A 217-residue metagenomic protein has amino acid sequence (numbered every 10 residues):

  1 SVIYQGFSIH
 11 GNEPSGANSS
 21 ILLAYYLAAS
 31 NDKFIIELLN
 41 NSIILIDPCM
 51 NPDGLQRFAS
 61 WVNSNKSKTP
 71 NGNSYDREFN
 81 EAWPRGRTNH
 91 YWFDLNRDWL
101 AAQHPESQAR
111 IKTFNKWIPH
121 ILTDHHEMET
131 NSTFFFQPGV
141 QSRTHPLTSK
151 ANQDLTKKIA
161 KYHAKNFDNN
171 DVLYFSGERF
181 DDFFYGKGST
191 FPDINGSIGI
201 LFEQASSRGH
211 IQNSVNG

Functional and structural regions predicted by a protein language model:
S1-G217: Structured catalytic-domain cores with a bias toward divalent-metal coordination
